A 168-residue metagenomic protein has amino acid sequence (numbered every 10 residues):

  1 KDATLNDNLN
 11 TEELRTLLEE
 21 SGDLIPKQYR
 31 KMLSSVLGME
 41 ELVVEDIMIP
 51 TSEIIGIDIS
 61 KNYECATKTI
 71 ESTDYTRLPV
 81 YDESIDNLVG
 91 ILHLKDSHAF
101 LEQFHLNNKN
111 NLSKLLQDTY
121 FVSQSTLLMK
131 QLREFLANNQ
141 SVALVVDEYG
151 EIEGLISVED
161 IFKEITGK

Functional and structural regions predicted by a protein language model:
L5-K168: Soluble cytosolic regulatory domains appended to membrane proteins
